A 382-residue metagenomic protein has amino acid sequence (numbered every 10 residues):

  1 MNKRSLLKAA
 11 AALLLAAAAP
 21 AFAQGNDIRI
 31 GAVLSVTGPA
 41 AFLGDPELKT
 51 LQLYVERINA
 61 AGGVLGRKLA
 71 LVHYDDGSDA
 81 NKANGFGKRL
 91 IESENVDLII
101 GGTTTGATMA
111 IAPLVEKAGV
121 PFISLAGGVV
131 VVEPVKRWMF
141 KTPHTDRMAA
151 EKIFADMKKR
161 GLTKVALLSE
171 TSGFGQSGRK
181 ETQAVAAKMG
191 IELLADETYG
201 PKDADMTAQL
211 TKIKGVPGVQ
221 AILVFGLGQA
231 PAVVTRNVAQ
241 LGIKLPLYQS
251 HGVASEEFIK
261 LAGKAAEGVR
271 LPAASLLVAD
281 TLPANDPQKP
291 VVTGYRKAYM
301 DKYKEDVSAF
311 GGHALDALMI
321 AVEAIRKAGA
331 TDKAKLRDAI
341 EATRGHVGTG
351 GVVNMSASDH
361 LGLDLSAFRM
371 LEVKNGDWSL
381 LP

Functional and structural regions predicted by a protein language model:
N2-K8: N-terminal export leaders
G31-Q52, Y74-N81, T103-T104, L168-Q176 (+3 more regions): Extracytoplasmic "Venus flytrap"
F42-K49, V64-V131, T142, Y199-P201 (+2 more regions): Beta-alpha junction/loop-to-helix N-cap segments that form part of ligand/metal-binding clefts
K49-L71, A187-G190: Signal peptide-proximal N-terminal region of secreted/periplasmic/extracellular or secretory-lumen proteins
N84-G85, V129-V131, R137-G242, N285-D286 (+1 more regions): Extracellular/periplasmic Venus flytrap/periplasmic-binding protein
L90-T103, I123-L125, K164-S169, P217-L227 (+3 more regions): Periplasmic-binding protein-like
T235-H313, D377-L380: Extracellular/periplasmic periplasmic-binding protein-like sensory domains
G294, A298-G311, I320-W378: Segments of small-molecule ligand-sensing domains
